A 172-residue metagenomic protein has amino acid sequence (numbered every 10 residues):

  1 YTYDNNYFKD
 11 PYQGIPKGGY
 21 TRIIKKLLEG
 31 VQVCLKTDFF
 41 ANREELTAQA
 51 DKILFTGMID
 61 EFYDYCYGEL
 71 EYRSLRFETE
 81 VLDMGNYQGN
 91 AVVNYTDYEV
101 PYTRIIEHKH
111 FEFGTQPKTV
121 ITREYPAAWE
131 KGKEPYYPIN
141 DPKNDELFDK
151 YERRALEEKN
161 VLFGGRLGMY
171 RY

Functional and structural regions predicted by a protein language model:
Y1-K52, T56, Y63: Active-site/ligand-binding neighborhood in enzyme catalytic cores
Y7, A127, G165-M169: Short, histidine-centered active-site or binding-site loop motifs used for metal coordination, general acid-base
Y7, F55, G85-Y87, K159 (+1 more regions): Short, functionally important structural connectors and interaction interfaces within domains
F8-Y12, Y136, R171: Residue-level detector of alpha-helix boundaries and kinks
R22, D60, G168-R171: Short, flexible micro-motifs
T37-D149, R154: Mid-domain catalytic core of redox enzymes that form a hydrophobic substrate pocket/lid adjacent to a catalytic redox
A155-R171: Short FAD-binding loop at a beta-strand-to-alpha-helix junction that anchors the flavin cofactor in diverse
